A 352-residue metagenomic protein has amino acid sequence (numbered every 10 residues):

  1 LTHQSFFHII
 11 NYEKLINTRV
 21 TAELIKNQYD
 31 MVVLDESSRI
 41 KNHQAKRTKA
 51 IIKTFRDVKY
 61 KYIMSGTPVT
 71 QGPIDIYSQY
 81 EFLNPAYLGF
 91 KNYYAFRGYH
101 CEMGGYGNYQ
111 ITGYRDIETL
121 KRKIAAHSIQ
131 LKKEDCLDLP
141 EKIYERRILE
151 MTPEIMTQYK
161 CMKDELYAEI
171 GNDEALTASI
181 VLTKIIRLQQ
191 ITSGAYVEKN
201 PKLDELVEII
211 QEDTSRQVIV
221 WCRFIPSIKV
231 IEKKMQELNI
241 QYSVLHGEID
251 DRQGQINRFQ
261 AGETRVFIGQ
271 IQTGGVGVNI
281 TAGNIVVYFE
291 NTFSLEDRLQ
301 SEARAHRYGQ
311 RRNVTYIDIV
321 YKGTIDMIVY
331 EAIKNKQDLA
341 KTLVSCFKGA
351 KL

Functional and structural regions predicted by a protein language model:
T2-H8, Y12-Q28: Conserved helix/coil segment N-terminal to the catalytic DExD/H
L24, R39-I52, L295-E296: Substrate-gripping "pore-loop 1 plus following alpha2 helix"
Q28, S78, V278-N291, V314-D318: A short beta-strand element within the Helicase C-terminal
M31, T48-D135, Q310: Conserved P-loop NTPase motor "coupling/switch" region that bridges the ATPase
D35-E36: Walker B catalytic acidic pair
M64, A126, Q130-V197, T214-S215: Inter-lobe connector of SF1/SF2 helicase motors
I219-W221, K229-E232, Q236-G274: Conserved helicase ATPase core of P-loop NTP-dependent helicases/translocases
F293-L352: A conserved SF2-helicase RecA2
